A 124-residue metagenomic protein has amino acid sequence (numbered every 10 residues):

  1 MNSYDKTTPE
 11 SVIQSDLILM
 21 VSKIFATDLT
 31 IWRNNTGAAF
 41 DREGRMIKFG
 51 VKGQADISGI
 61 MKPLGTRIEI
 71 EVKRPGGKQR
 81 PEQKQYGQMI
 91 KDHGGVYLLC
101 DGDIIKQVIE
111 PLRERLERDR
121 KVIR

Functional and structural regions predicted by a protein language model:
M1-R124: Catalytic phosphate/metal-binding cores of nucleic-acid and nucleotide-processing enzymes, i.e., regions that mediate
